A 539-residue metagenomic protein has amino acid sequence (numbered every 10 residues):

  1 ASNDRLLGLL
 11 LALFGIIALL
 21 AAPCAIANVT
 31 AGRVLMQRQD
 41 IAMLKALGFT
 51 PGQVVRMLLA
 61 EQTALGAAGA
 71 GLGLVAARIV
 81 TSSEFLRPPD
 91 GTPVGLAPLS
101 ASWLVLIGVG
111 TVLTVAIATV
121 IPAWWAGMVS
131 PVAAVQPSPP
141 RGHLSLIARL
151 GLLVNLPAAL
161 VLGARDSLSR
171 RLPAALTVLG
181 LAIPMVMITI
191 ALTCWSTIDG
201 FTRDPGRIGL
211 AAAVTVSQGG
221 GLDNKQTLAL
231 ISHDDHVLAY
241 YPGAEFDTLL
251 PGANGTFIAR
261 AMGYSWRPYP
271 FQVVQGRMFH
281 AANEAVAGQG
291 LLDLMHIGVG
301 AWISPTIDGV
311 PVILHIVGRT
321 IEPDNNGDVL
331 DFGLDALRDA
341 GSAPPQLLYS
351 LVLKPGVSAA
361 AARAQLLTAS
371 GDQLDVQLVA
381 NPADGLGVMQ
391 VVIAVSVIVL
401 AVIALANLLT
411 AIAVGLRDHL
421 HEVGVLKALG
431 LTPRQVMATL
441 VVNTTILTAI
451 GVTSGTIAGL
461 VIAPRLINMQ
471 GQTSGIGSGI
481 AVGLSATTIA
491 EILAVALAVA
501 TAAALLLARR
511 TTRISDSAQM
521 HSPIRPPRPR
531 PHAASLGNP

Functional and structural regions predicted by a protein language model:
A1-I17, R33-L35, I198-T202, Q365-I403 (+1 more regions): Peri-transmembrane interface segments
L20-Q39, T63-P93, S102-M128, I412 (+3 more regions): Small-residue-rich transmembrane alpha-helices
I41, V423, L429: Conserved phosphate/oxyanion-binding catalytic-loop motifs
L59, L144-M185, T432, V441 (+2 more regions): N-terminal Sec/SRP start-transfer signal
P157-A281, V286-G290, G298, V388: Juxtamembrane segments of multi-pass membrane proteins
Q226-L228, S232-H233, E245-A380: Basic-flanked hydrophobic alpha-helices used for secretion and membrane insertion
